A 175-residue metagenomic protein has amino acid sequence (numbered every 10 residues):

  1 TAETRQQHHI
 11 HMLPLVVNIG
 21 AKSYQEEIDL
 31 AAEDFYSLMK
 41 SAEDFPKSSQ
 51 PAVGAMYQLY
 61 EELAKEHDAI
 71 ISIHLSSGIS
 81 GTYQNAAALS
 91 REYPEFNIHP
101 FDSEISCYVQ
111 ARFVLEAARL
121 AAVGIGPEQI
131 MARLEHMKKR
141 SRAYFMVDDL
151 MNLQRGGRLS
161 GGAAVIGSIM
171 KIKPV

Functional and structural regions predicted by a protein language model:
T1-K22, E61, K65, A69 (+2 more regions): Mixed-charge interfacial surface used for oligomerization/domain docking and macromolecular partner engagement
T1-Q50: N-terminal glycine-rich anion-binding loop in soluble enzyme alpha/beta folds
A32-Y36, M56, A86, V114: A general structural signal for well-ordered alpha-helical segments in protein cores
E33, G54, E128-A132: Generic alpha-helical secondary structure signal
L38, A42, L59-E66: Generic N-terminal helix/loop capping motif
S48-L59: Glycine-rich, highly charged phosphate/nucleotide-binding loops
S72: Glycine/small-residue-rich loop that forms an oxyanion/phosphate-binding "nest" at active or ligand-binding sites
L75: Active-site-proximal beta-strand/loop segments in catalytic clefts of secreted hydrolases
